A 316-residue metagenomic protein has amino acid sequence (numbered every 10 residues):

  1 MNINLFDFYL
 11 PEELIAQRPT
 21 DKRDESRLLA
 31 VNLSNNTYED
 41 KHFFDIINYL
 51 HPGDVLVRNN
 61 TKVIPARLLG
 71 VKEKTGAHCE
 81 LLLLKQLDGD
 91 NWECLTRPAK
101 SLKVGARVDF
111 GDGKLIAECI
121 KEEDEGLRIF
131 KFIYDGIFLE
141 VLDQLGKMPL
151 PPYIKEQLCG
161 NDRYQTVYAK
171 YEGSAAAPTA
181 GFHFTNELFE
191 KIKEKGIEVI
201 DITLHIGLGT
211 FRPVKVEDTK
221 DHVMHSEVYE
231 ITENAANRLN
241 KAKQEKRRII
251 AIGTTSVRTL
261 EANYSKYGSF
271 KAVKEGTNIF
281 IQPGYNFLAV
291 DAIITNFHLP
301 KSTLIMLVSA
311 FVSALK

Functional and structural regions predicted by a protein language model:
M1-K316: Surface-exposed, charge/polar-rich loops and edge strands
